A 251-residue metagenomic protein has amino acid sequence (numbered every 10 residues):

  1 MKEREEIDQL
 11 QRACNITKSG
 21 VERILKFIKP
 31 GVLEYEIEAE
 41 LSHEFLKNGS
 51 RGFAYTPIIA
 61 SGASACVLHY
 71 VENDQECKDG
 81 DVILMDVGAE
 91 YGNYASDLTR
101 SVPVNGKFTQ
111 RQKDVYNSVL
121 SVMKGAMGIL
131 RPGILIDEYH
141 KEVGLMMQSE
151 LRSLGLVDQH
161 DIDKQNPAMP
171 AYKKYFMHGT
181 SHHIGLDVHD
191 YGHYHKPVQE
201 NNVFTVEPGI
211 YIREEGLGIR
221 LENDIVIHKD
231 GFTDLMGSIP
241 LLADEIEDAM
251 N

Functional and structural regions predicted by a protein language model:
M1-N251: Active-site neighborhoods and metal-handling regions in enzymes and metal-associated proteins
